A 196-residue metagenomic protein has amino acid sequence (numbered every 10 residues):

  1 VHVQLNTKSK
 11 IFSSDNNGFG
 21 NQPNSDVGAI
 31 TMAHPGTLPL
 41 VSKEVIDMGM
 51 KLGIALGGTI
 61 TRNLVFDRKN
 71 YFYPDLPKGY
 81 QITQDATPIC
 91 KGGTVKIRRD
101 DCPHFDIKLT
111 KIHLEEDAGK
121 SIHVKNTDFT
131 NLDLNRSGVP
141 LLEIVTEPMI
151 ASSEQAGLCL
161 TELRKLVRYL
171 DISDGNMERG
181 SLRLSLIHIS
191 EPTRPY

Functional and structural regions predicted by a protein language model:
H2-S185, S190, R194: Basic, nucleic-acid-interacting segments
